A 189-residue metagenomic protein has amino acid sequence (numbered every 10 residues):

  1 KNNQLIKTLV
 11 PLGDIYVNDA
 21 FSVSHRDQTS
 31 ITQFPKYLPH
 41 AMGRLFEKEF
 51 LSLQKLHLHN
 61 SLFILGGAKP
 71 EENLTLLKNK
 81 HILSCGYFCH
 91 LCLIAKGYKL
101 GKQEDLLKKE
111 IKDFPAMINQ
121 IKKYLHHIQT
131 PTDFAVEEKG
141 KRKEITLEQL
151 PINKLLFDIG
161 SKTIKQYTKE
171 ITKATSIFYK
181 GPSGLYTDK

Functional and structural regions predicted by a protein language model:
K1-K189: Active-site loop-to-helix "anion-binding N-cap" substructures in soluble metabolic enzymes
